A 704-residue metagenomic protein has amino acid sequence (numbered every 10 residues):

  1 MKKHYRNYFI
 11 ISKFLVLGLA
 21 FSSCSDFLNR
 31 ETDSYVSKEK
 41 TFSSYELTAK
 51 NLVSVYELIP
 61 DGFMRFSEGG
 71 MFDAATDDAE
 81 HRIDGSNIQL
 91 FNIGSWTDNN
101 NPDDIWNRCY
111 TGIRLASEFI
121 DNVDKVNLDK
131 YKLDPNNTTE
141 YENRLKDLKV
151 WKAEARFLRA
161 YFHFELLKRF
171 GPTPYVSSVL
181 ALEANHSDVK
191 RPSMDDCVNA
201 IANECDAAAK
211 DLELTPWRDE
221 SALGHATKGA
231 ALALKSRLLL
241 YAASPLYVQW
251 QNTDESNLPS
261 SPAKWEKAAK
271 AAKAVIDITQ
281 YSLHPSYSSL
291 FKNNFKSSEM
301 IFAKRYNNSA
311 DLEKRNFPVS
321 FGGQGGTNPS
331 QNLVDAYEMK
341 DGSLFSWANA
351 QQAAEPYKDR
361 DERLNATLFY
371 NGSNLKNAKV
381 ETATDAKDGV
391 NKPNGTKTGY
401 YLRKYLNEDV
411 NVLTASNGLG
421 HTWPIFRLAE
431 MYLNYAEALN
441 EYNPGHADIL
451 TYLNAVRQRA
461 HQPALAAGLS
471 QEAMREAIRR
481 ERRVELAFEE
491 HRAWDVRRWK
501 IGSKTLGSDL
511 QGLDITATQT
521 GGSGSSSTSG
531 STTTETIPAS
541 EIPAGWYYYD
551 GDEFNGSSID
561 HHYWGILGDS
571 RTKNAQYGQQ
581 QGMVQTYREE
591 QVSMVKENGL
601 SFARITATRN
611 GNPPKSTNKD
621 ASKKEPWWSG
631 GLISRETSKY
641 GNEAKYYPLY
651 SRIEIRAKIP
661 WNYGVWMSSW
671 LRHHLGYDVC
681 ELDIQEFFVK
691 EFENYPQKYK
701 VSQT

Functional and structural regions predicted by a protein language model:
M1-S34, S529: Bacterial Sec-dependent N-terminal signal peptides
S25-I88, G171-T173, V198, C205-A207 (+5 more regions): An aromatic- and glycine-enriched ligand-binding surface/loop that stacks and positions planar moieties
A49, V53, E57-P60, D84-F170 (+10 more regions): Conserved, well-structured interaction surfaces
C109-G112, A200-A202, F291-S343, G418 (+4 more regions): Long, intrinsically disordered, low-complexity segments
K130-L145, P172-R191, L246-E266: Short coil/linker segments at helix-helix boundaries
V179-E183, K273, T451-H461, L671-V689: Short edge-strand/loop segments of extracellular domains
E204-D211, V380-G418, P696-Q703: Extended glycan-interaction surfaces of carbohydrate-active proteins
N293, D388, Q511, G524-T704: GH16 jelly-roll
